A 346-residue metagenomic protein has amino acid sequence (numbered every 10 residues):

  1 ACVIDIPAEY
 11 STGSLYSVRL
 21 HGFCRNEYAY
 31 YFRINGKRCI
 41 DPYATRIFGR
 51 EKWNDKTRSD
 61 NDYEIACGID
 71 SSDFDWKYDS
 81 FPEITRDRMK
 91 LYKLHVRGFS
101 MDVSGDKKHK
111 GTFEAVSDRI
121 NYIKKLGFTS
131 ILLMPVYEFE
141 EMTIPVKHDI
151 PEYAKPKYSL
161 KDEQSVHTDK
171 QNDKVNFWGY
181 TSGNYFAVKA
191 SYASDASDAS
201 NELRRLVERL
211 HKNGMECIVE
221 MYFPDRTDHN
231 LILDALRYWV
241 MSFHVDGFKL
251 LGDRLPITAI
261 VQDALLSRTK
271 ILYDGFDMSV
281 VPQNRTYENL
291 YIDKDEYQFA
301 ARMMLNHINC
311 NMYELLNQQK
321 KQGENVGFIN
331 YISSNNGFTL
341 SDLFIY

Functional and structural regions predicted by a protein language model:
Y10-K93, S100-K107: The feature marks proteins involved in alpha-glucan
F32, L94, I123, L133 (+4 more regions): Conserved, mostly hydrophobic/aromatic
D41-A44, V103-K107, P135, E141-K147 (+2 more regions): Short, solvent-exposed loop/turn and secondary-structure capping segments
R58-Y63, H244, I257-Y346: Conserved alpha/beta catalytic core and glycan-binding cleft of carbohydrate-active enzymes
E64-F139, K157, N176-G179: An acidic-aromatic substrate-binding cleft motif
K90-Y92, I131-L133, C217-V219, F248 (+2 more regions): Hydrophobic faces of well-ordered beta-strands that scaffold small-molecule active sites in alpha/beta enzyme cores
G105-T112, T143-K212, F223-S242: Aromatic- and acidic-residue-enriched carbohydrate-binding clefts of CAZyme catalytic domains
A199-P282: Active-site neighborhood of glycoside hydrolase catalytic domains
